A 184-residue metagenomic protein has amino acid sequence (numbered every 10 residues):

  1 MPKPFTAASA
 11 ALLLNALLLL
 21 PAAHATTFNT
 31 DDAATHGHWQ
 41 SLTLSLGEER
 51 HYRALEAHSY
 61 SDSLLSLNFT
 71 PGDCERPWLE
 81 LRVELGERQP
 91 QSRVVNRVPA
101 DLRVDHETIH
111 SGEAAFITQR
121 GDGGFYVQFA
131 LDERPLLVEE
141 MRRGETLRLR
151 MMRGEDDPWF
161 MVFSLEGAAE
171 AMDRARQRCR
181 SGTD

Functional and structural regions predicted by a protein language model:
M1-P4: Positively charged n-region of N-terminal signal peptides that target proteins for export
S9-P21: Bacterial N-terminal signal peptides
H24-D184: A generic "folded-domain core" signal
